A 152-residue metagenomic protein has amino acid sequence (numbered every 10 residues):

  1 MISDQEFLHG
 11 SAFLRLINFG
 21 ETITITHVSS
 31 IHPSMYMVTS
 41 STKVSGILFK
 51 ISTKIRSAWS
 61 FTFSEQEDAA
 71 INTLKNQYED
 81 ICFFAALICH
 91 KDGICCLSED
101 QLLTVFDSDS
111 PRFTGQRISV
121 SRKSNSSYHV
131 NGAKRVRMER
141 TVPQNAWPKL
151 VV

Functional and structural regions predicted by a protein language model:
M1-S34, V38-K43: Acidic-basic catalytic patches of nuclease active cores, encompassing PD-(D/E)XK and other metal-cofactor nuclease
L8-A12, A69-T73, Q101, A146: Exposed alpha-helical structural elements
L14-E21, Y78-I81, D107-T114: Structural alpha-beta junctions
S29-E65: Conserved catalytic cores of phosphodiester-cleaving nucleases, focusing on short active-site segments
S30-P33, D80-I81, K123-S124: A short, compositionally biased
M37, S45-K50, F84-I88, G93-Q101 (+1 more regions): Ordered hydrophobic segments in well-structured contexts
T53-I94: Catalytic cores of nucleic-acid endonucleases
E99-V152: Non-catalytic C-terminal interaction segments of nucleic acid-processing enzymes
